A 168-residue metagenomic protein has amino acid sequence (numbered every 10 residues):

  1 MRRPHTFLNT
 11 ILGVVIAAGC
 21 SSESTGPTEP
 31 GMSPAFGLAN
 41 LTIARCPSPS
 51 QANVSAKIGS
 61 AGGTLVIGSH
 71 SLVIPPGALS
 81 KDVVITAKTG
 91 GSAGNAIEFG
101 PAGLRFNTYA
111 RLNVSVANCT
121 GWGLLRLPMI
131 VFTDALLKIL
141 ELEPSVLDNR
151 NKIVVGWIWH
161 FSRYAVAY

Functional and structural regions predicted by a protein language model:
M1-A18: Sec-dependent bacterial lipoprotein signal peptides
V14-S48, Y168: Bacterial Sec-dependent N-terminal signal peptides
N40, R45-A52, I58-G62, K81-L136: Proteolytic processing hotspots in large secreted/extracellular or virion-associated proteins and select intracellular
Q51-N53, S69-S71, Y109-R111, I153-V155: Intrinsic-disorder/low-complexity, polar/charged segments enriched in Ser/Thr/Lys/Arg/Asp/Glu/Gln
S60-S80: Short, surface-exposed binding/anchoring microloops in extracellular/periplasmic proteins
E141-D148: Solvent-exposed serine/threonine-rich low-complexity stretches and specific carbohydrate-binding patches
I153-Y168: C-terminal beta-strand-rich structural cap/linker in extracellular carbohydrate-active enzymes
